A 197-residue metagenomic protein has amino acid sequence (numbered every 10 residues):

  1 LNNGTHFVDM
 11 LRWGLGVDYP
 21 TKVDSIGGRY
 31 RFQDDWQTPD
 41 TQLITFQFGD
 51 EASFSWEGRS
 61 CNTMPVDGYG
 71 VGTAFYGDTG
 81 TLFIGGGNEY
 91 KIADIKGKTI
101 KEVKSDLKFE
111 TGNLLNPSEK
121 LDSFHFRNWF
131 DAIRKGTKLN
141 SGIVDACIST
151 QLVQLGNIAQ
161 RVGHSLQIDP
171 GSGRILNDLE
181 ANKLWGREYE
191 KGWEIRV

Functional and structural regions predicted by a protein language model:
L1-V144, T150-V197: Contiguous beta-strand/loop segments that form the cofactor/metal-binding neighborhood of enzyme cores
